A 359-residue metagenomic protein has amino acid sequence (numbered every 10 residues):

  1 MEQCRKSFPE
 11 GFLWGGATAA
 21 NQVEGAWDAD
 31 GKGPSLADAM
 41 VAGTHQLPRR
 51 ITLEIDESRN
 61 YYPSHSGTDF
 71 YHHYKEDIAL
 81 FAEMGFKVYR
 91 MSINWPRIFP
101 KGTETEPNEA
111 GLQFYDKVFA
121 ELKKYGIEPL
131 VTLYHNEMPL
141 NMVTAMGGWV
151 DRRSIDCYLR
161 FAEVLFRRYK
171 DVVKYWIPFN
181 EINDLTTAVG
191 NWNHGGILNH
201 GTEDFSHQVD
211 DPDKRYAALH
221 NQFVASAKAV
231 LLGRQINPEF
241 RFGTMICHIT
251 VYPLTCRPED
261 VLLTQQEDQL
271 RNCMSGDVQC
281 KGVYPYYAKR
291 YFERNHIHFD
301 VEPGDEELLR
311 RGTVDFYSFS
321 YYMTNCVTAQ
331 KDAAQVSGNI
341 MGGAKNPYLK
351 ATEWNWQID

Functional and structural regions predicted by a protein language model:
E2-S58, A82, K101-T103, E109-D359: Active-site region of glycoside hydrolase catalytic domains
G11-L13, Y71, V88: A common structural microfeature
A17-A19, S92-P96: Acidic/polar N-terminal loop/beta-strand segments that form early-domain functional surfaces
R59-H73, V150-R153: Active-site mouth loops of central-metabolism enzymes
S66-A79, P100-K101, G111: Internal amphipathic alpha-helical repeat/solenoid segments
H73-N94, E128, G312-F316: Catalytic domains of carbohydrate-active enzymes, especially glycoside hydrolases
K87, P96-I98, N136-M138: A short acidic, glycine/proline-enriched capping/turn motif at secondary-structure boundaries, especially helix N-cap
